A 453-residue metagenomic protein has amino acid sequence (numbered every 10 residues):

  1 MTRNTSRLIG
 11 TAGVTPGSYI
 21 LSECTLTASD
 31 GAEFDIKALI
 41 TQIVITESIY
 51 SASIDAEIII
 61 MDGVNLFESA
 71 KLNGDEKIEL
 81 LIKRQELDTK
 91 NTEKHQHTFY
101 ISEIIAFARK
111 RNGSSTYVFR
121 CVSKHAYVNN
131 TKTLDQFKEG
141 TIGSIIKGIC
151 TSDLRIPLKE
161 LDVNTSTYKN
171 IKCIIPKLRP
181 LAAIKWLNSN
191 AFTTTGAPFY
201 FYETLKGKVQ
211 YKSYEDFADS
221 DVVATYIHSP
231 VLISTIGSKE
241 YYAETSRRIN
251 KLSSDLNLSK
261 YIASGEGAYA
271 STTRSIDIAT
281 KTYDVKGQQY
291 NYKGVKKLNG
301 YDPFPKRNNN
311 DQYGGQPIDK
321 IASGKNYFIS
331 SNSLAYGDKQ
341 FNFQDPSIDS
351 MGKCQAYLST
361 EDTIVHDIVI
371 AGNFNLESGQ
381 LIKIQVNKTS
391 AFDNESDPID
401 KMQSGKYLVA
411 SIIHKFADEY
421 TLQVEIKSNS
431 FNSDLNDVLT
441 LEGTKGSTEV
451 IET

Functional and structural regions predicted by a protein language model:
M1-N4, S18, L161-N164, D437 (+1 more regions): Interface-prone segments of viral and bacterial extracellular assemblies
M1-T131: Assembly/oligomerization scaffold segments
S22, I54-A56, E76, H95-H97 (+7 more regions): Envelope-exposed proteins and targeting segments
I43-L72, I233-T453: An acidic/polar, Gly/Ser/Thr-rich interaction patch typically located in mid-to-C-terminal regions of proteins
A56-I59, C121, N130-E160, I175-Y202 (+3 more regions): Amphipathic, non-transmembrane alpha-helical segments in extracytoplasmic/periplasmic proteins
D62, R84, S123-H125, L205 (+4 more regions): A mature extracytoplasmic/lumenal domain signature
N73-L81, T225-I227, I236, G379: Glycine-centered loop/turn motifs
T116-V118, S123-H125, D162-L258: Short beta-strand-centered interaction patches in the first periplasmic/extracellular domains of large envelope
